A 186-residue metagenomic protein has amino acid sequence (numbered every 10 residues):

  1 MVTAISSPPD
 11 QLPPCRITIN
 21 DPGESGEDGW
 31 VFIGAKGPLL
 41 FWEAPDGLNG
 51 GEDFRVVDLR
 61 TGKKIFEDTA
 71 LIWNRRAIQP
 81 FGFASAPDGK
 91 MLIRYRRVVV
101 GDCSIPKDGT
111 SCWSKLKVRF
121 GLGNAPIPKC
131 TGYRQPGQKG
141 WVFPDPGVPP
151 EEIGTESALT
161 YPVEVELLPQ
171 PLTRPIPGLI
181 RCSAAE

Functional and structural regions predicted by a protein language model:
M1-G26, G147-A158, P175-L179: Terminal domain-start segments
A4, W42-G47, R94-G101: Beta-strand C-termini and the immediately following turn/loop, strongest in propeller blades
A4-S6, R55-R60: Structural recognition of the beta-propeller blade-terminating site
E24-I33, T69-A86: Repeated scaffold domains used in trafficking and secretory/extracellular systems, primarily beta-propellers
F32, A44-G51: His-enriched metal-coordination microenvironments in redox/metal-binding proteins
G34-W42: Repeat-blade elements of multi-bladed beta-propeller folds
R76-E186: Acidic, small-residue rich beta-repeat scaffolds with periodic aromatic anchors
